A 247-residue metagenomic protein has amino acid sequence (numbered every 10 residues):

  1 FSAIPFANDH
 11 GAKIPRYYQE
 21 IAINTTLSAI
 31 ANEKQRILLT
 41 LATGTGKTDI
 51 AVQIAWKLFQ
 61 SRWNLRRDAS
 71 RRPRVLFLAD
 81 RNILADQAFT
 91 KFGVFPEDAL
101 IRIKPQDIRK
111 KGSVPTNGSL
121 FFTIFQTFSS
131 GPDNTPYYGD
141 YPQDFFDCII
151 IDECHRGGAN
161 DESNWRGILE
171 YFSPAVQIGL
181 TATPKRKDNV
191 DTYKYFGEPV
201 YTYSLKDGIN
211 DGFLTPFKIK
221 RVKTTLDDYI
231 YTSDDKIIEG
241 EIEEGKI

Functional and structural regions predicted by a protein language model:
F1-R74, A79, I83, Q87-D98 (+6 more regions): ATP-dependent helicase/translocase motor core
S61-P73, I101-R102, N189-S204: Flexible phosphate/Mg2+-sensing switch loops adjacent to catalytic phosphate-binding sites
R72-P73, F145-F146, S173-V176, E198 (+1 more regions): Short glycine-/polar-rich loops that comprise or flank the Walker A/P-loop and associated switch/sensor motifs
L84, T127, H155-R156, K185-R186: Residues immediately C-terminal
Q106-F121: Conserved motor-coupling elements within RecA-like helicase/translocase cores
F121-I124, V176-T181: Structural recognition of the conserved hydrophobic beta-strand(s) that form the central parallel beta-sheet of P-loop
G139-I178: SF2 helicase catalytic motif II
V190-I247: Interdomain helical connector at the RecA1-RecA2 junction of SF1/SF2 helicase-like NTPases
